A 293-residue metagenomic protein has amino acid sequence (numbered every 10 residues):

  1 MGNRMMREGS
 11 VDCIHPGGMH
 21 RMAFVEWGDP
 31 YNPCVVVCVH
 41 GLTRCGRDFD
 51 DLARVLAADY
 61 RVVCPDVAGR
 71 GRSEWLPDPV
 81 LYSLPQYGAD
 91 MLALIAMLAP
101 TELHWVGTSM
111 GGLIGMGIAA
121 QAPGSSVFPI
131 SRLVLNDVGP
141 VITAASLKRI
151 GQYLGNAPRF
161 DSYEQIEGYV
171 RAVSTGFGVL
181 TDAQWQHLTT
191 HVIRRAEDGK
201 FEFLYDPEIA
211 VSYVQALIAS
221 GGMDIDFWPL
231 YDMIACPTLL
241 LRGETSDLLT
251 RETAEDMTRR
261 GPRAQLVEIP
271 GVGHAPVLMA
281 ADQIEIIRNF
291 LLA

Functional and structural regions predicted by a protein language model:
M1-V37, A58-Y60, P100, D282 (+1 more regions): Alpha/beta-hydrolase fold catalytic core
P16-G18, Y31, D51, C64-V106 (+1 more regions): Active-site loop/oxyanion-hole signature of alpha/beta-hydrolase fold enzymes
V25-E74: Conserved HGGG/HGGXW glycine-rich cap/lid loop of the alpha/beta-hydrolase fold
D66-G71, G139, P270-G273: Short beta-to-alpha linker loops that shape the active-site pocket of alpha/beta-hydrolase fold enzymes
T101-A144: Conserved hydrolase catalytic core segment
D161-A216: Conserved alpha/beta-hydrolase catalytic His-Asp/Glu region
R194-D256: Conserved serine/cysteine hydrolase catalytic core
V272-A281: Catalytic histidine-centered segment of alpha/beta-hydrolase-like enzymes
